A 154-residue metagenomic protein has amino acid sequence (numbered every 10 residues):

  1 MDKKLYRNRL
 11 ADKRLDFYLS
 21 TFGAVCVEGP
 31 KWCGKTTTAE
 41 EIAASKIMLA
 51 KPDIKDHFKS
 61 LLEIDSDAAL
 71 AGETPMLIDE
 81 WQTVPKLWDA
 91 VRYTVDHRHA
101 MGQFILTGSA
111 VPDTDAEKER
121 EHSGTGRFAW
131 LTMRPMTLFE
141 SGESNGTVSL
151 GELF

Functional and structural regions predicted by a protein language model:
M1-F154: Phosphate-binding site recognition
